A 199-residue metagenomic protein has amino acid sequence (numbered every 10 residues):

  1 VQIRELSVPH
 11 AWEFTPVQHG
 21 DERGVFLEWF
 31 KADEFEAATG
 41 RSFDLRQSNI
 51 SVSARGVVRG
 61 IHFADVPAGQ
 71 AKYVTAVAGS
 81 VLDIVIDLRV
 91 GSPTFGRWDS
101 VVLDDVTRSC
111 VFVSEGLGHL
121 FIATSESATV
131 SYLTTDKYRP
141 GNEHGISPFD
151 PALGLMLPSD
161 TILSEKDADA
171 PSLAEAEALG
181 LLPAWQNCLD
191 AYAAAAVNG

Functional and structural regions predicted by a protein language model:
V1-V106, S127, K137-G199: Non-catalytic, conserved peripheral segments adjacent to functional cores
L103-E126: Conserved metal-binding segment of the jelly-roll/cupin
Y132-T134: Extended, polar beta-sheet/loop recognition surfaces of beta-rich domains that mediate binding to diverse ligands
